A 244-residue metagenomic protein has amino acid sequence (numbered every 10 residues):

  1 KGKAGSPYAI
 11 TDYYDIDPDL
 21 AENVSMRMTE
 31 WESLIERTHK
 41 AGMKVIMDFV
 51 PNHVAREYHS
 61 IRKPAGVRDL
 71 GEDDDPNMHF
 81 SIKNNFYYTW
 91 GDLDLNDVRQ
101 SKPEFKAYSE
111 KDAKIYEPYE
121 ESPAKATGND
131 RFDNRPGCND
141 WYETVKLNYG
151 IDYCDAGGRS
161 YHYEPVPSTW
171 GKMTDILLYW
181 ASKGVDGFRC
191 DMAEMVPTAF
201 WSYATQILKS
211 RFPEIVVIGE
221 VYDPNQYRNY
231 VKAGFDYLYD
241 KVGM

Functional and structural regions predicted by a protein language model:
K1-K172, I176-Y179, Y227: Substrate-binding/active-site clefts of carbohydrate-active enzymes
I35, H53, R62, G66-R68 (+4 more regions): Active-site-proximal helices and loops of the catalytic beta/alpha 8
